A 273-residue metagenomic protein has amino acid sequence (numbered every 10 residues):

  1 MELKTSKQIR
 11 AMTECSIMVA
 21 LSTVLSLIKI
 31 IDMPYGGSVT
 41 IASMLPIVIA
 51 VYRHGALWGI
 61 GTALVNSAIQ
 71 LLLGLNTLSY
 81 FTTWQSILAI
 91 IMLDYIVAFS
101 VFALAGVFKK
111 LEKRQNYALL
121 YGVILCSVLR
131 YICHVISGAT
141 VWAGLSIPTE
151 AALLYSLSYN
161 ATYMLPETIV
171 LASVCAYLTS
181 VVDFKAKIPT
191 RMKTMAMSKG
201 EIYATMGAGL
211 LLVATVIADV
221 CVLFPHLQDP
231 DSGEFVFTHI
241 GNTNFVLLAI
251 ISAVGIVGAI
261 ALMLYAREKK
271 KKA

Functional and structural regions predicted by a protein language model:
M1-G61: Hydrophobic transmembrane alpha-helices
M1-V19, A151-A273: Alpha-helical transmembrane segments and their cytosolic interface
L25-V39, V65-G106, G144: Interfacial aromatic-anchored transmembrane helix boundaries in multi-pass membrane proteins
M33, W58-A63, I87, L119-V123 (+1 more regions): Alpha-helical transmembrane segments and their helix-entry boundary regions
A50-Y52, A105, K109: Helix-capping/transition residues at the boundaries of transmembrane alpha-helices and the short helical linkers
L72-N76, I136-S146, A218-S232: Membrane-helix interface motif
Y95, F99, A103, S127-T140: Mid-bilayer segments of alpha-helical transmembrane spans in multi-pass integral membrane proteins that mediate
K110-Y131, T190-L210: Internal alpha-helical transmembrane segments of multi-pass membrane proteins
